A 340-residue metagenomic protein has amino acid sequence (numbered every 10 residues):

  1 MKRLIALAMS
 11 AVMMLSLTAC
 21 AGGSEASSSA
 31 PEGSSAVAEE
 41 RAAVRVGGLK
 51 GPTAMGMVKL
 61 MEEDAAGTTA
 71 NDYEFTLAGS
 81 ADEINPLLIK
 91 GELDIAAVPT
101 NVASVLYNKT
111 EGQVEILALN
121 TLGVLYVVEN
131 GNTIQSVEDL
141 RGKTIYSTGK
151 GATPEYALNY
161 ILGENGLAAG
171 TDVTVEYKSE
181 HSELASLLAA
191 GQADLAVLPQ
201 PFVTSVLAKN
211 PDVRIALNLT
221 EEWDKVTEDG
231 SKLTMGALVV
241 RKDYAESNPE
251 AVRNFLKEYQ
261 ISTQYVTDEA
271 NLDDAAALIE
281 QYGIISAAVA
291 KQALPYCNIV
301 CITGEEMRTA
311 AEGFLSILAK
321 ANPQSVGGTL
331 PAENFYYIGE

Functional and structural regions predicted by a protein language model:
M1-A11: Positively charged n-region of N-terminal signal peptides that target proteins for export
S16-A19: C-terminal motif of bacterial Sec signal peptides marking the signal peptidase cleavage site
A21-S24: Bacterial signal peptide processing site
A30-G170, V175-Y177, D194-Q200, D212-N218: Short, glycine-/small- and polar/acidic-enriched structural segments that line small-molecule recognition paths
D64-N71, G142, E221-S231, V300-R308: Short, solvent-exposed loop/beta-turn-alpha elements that line the ligand-binding surface or hinge of extracytoplasmic
N101-V102, T110, E183-L278: Pocket-lining segment of extracytoplasmic ligand-binding domains
A245-A321: Secondary-structure end/capping motifs
E312-E340: Conserved C-terminal helix/tail region of periplasmic/extracytoplasmic solute-binding proteins
